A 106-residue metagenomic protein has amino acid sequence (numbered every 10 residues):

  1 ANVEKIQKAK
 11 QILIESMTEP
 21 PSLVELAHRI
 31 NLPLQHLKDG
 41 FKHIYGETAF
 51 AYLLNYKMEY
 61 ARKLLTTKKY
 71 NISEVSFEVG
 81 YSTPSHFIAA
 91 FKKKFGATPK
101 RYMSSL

Functional and structural regions predicted by a protein language model:
N2-I6, P21, I30: Extended hydrophobic/aromatic segments used for targeting, binding, or gating
Q7-E25, H43-S82, S105-L106: Terminal helix-turn-helix DNA-binding modules in bacterial transcription factors
I30-L34, S82-T83: Short coil turns linking two alpha-helices in DNA-binding domains
H36-L37, F41, H86-F87, F91: Short hydrophobic/aromatic patch on the recognition helix
A89-L106: …primarily DNA-binding HTH/wHTH and HhH modules…
